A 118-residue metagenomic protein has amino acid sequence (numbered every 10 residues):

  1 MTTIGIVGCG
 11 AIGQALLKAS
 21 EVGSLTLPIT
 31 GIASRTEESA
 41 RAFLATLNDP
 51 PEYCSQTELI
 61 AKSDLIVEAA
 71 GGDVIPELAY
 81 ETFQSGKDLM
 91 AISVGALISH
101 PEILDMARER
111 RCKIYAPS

Functional and structural regions predicted by a protein language model:
M1-T3: Residues that mark the start of a beta-strand
G5-L16: Glycine-rich adenosine-cofactor-binding loop
G23-L44: NAD(P)-binding Rossmann-fold cofactor-contacting core
A40, I75-P76, S99-P101: Short, well-ordered alpha-helical microsegments
Y53-L65, A69, D73-V94: Rossmann-fold NAD(P) dinucleotide-binding segment
Y80, S93-K113: Rossmann-fold NAD(P)-binding glycine/threonine-rich loop
S118: Anionic-ligand binding region
